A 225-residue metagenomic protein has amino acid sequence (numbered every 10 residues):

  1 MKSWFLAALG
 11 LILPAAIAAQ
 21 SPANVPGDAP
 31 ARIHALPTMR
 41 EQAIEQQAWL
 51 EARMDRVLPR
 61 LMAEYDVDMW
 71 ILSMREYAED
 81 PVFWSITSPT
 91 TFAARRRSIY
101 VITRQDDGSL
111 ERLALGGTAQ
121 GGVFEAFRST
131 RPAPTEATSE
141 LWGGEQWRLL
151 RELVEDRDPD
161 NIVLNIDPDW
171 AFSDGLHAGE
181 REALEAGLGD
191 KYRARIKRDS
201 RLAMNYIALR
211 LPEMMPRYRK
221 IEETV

Functional and structural regions predicted by a protein language model:
M1-W4: Positively charged n-region of N-terminal signal peptides that target proteins for export
L6-A16: Bacterial N-terminal signal peptides
A19-V225: A composition/biophysics-driven feature that prefers long, compositionally simple stretches
